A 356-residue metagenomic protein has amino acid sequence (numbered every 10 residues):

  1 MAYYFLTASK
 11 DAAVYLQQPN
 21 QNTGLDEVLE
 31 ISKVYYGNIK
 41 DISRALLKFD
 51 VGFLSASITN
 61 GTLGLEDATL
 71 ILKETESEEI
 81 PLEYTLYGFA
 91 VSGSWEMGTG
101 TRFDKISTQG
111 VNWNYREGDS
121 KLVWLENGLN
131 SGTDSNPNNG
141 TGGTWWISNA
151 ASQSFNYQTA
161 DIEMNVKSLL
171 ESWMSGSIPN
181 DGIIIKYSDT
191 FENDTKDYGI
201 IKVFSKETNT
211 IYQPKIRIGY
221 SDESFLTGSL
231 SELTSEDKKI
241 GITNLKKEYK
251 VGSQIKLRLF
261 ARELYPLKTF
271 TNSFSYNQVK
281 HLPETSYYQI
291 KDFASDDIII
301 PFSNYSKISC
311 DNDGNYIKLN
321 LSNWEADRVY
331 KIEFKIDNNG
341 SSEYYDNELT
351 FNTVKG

Functional and structural regions predicted by a protein language model:
M1-E248, F260-Y265, L282, S286-Q289 (+1 more regions): Secreted, disulfide-rich extracellular signaling modules
K73-T75, K335-N339: Beta-strand-rich extracellular modules
P179-D181, R328-I332: Exposed beta-strand face motif in extracellular beta-rich ectodomains
Y249-K250, W324: Hydrophobic beta-strand core residues of beta-sandwich domains
V251-K256: Short coil/turn motif common to extracellular beta-sandwich-like domains
A261-R262, P266, N272-Q278: Ser/Thr/Pro- and often Gln-rich low-complexity regulatory segments of eukaryotic transcriptional regulators
S322-R328: Surface-exposed, short loops/turns at beta-strand junctions within beta-sandwich domains
N338-G356: Short beta-strand elements
